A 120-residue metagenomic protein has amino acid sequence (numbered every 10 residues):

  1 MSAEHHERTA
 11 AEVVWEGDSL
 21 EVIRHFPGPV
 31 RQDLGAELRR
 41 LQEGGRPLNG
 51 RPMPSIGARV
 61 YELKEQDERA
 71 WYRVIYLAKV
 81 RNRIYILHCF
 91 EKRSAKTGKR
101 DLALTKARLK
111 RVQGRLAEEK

Functional and structural regions predicted by a protein language model:
M1-W71, V80-R83, E91-K120: Basic, Lys/Arg-enriched alpha-helical interface segments
R73-I75: Short acidic loop-to-beta-strand element that houses the catalytic metal-binding Asp/Glu of nuclease active sites
L87: Conserved catalytic cores of phosphodiester-cleaving nucleases, focusing on short active-site segments
